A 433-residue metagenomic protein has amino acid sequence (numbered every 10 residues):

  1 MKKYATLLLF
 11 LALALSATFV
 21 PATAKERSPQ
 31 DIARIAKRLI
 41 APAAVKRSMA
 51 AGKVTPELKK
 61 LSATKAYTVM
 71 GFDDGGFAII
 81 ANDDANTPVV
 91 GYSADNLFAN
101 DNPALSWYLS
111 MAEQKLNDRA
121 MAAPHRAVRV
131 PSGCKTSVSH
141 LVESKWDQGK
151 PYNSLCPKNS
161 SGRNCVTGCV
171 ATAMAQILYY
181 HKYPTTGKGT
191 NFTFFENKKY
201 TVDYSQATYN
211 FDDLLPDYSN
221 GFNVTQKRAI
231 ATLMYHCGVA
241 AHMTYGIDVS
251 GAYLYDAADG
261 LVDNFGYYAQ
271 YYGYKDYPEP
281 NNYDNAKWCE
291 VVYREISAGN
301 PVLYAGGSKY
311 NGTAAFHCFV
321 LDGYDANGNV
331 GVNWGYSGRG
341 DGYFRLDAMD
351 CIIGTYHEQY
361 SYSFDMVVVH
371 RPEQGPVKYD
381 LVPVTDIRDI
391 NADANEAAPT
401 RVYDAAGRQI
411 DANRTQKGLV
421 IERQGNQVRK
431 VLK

Functional and structural regions predicted by a protein language model:
Y4, A17, L419-K433: C-terminal tail/sorting-segment detector
L8-A17: Bacterial N-terminal signal peptides
T23-L61: Short, non-transmembrane alpha-helical segments in secretory-pathway proteins
K53-D74, D259, D263-N333: Active-site-adjacent substructure of cysteine-protease-like catalytic cores
K60-S62, R401-N426: Short, surface-exposed loop/turn motifs with a glycine/proline- and acidic-biased composition
A81-N82, T87-N96, N327-A348: Catalytic Cys-His active-site segments of thiol-dependent hydrolases/isopeptidases
N86-L254: Active-site-adjacent structural segments surrounding the nucleophilic cysteine of cysteine proteases and isopeptidases
E358-A406: Residue-level detector of functionally pivotal "anchor" positions at catalytic/ligand-binding pockets or at interdomain
